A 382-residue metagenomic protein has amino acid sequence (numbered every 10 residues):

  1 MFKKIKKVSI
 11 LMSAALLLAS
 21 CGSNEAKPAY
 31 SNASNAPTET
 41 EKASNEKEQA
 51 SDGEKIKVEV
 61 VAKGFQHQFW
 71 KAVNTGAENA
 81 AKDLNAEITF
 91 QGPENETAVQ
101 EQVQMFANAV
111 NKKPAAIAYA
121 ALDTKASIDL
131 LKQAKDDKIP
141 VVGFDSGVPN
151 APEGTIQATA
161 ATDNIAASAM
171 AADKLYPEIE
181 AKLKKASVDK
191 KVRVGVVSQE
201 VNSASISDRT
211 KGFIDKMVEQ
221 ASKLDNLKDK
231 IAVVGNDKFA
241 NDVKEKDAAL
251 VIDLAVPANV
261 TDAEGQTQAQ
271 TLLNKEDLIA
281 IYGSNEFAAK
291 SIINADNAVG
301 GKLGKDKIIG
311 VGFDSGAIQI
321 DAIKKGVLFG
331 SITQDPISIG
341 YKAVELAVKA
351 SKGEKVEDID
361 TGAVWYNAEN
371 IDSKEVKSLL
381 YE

Functional and structural regions predicted by a protein language model:
M1-L11: Bacterial Sec-dependent N-terminal signal peptides
F2-K4, G22-E382: A residue-level marker of the well-folded mature domains of exported/periplasmic proteins
L17-S20: C-terminal motif of bacterial Sec signal peptides marking the signal peptidase cleavage site
